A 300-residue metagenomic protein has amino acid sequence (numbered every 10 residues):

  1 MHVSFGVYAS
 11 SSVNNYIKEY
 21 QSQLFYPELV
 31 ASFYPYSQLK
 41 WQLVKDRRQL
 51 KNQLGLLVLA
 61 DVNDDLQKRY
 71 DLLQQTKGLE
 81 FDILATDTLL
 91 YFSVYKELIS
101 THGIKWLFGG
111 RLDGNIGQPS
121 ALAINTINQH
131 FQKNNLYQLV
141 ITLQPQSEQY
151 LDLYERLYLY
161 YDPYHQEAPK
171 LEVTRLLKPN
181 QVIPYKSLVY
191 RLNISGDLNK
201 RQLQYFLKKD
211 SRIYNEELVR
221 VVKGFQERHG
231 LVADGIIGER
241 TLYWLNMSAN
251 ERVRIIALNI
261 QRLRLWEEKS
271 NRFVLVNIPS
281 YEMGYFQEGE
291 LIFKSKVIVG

Functional and structural regions predicted by a protein language model:
Y8-V274, I278-G300: Auxiliary tRNA-acceptor-end handling modules of aminoacyl-tRNA synthetases
